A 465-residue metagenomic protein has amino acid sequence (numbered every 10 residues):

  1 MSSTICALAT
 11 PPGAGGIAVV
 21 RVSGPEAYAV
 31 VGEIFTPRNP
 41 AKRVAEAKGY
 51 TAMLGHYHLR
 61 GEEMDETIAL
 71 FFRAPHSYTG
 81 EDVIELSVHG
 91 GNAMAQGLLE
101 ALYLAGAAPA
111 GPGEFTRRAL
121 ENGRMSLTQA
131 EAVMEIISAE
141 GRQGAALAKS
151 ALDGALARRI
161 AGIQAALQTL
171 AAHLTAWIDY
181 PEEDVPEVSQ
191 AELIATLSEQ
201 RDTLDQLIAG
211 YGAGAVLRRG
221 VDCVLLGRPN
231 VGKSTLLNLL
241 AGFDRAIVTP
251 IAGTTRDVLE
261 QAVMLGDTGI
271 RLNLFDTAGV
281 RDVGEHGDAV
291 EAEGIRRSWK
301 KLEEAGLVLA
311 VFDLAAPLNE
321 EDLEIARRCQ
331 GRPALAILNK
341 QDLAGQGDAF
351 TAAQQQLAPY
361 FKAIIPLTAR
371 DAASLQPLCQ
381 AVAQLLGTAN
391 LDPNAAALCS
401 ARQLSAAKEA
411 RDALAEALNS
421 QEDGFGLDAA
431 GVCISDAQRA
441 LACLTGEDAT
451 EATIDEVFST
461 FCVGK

Functional and structural regions predicted by a protein language model:
M1-A146, S150, G154, L335: A glycine-rich (often HGG/GG-containing) alpha/beta subdomain
M1-L8, P12, R142-M264, G269-L272 (+4 more regions): C-terminal-of-GTPase-core extension/linker across diverse P-loop GTPases
S23-G24, G91, A252, L314-A315 (+1 more regions): Short beta->alpha junction loops/turns
V88, V248-T249, I295, F312 (+1 more regions): Hydrophobic alpha-helical scaffolding
H89, F312-A315, K340-D342: Structural motif
D276: Conserved active-site aspartate in kinases
V280-V283: Activation segment
E291-A315: Inter-motif core of Ras-like GTPase G domains
